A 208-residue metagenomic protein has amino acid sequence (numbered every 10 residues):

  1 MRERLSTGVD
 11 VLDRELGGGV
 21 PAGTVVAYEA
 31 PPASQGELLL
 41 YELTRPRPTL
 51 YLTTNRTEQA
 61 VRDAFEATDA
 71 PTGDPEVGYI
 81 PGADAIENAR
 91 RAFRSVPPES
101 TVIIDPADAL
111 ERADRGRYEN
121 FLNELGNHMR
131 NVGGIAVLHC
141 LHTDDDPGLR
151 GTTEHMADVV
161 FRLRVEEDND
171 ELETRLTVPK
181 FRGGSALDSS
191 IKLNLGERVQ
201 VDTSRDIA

Functional and structural regions predicted by a protein language model:
R4-R56: Glycine-rich P-loop/Walker A and Walker A-like loops and their local beta1-loop-alpha1 context in P-loop NTPases
L16-P21, E66, R94-P97, G126 (+2 more regions): Signal for well-folded cores of large energy- and translation-related assemblies
P31-Q35, N55-T57, A83-I86, L141-D145: Short beta->alpha connector loops
L38-L43, A64, E124, L149-T152: A short acidic, amphipathic alpha-helical/loop segment
L50-R115: Conserved inter-motif catalytic segment of the P-loop NTP-binding fold
N88-M156, V160: P-loop NTPase motor core
T143-D202, A208: Phosphate-binding/switch region of NTP-binding enzymes
